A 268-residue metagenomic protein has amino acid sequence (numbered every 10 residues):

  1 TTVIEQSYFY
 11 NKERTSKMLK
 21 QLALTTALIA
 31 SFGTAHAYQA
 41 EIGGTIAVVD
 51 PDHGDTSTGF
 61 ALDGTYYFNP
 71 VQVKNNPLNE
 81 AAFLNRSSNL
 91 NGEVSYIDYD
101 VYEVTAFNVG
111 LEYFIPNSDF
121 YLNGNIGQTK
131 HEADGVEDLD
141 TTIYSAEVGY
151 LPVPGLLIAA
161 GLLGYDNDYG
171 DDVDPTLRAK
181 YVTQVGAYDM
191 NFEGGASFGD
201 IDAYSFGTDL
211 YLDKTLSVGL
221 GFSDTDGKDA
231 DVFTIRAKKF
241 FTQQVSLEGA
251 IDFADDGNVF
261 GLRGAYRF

Functional and structural regions predicted by a protein language model:
I4-T26, A30-F268: Outer-membrane beta-barrel proteins
